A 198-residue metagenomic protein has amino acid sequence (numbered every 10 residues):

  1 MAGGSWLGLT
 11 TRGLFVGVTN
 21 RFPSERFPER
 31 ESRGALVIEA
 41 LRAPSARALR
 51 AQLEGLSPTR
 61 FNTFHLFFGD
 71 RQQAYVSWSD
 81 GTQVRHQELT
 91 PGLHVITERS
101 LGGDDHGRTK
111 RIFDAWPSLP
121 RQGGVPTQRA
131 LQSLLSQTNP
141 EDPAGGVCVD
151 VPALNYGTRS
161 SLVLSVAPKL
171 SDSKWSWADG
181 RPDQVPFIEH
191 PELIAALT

Functional and structural regions predicted by a protein language model:
M1-T198: N-terminal nucleophile
